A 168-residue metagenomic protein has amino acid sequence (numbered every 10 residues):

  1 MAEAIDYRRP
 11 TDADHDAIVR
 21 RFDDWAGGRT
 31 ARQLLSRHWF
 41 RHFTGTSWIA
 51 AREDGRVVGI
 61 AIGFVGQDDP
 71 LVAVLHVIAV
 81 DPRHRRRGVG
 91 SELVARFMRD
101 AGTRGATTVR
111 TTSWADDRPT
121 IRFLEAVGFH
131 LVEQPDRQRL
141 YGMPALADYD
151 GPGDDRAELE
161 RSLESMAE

Functional and structural regions predicted by a protein language model:
M1-A13, A157, E164-E168: Conserved N-terminal entry element of GNAT/NAT acetyltransferase domains
R9-R83, V94-A95, D100: Acetyl-CoA-dependent GNAT
D81-R83, R87, A115-D116: Active-site acidic-Proline motif in GNAT/NAT acetyltransferases
S91: Residues forming the Rossmann-fold NAD(P)(H) cofactor-binding site
A101-S113: Conserved GNAT acetyl-CoA-binding A-motif
T111-I121, R137-Y141: Conserved beta-strand-loop-alpha-helix junction that forms the acyl-donor binding cleft
E125-Q134: Conserved acetyl-CoA-binding loop of GNAT-fold acetyltransferases
R137-E168: C-terminal "cap" of GNAT-fold acetyltransferases
